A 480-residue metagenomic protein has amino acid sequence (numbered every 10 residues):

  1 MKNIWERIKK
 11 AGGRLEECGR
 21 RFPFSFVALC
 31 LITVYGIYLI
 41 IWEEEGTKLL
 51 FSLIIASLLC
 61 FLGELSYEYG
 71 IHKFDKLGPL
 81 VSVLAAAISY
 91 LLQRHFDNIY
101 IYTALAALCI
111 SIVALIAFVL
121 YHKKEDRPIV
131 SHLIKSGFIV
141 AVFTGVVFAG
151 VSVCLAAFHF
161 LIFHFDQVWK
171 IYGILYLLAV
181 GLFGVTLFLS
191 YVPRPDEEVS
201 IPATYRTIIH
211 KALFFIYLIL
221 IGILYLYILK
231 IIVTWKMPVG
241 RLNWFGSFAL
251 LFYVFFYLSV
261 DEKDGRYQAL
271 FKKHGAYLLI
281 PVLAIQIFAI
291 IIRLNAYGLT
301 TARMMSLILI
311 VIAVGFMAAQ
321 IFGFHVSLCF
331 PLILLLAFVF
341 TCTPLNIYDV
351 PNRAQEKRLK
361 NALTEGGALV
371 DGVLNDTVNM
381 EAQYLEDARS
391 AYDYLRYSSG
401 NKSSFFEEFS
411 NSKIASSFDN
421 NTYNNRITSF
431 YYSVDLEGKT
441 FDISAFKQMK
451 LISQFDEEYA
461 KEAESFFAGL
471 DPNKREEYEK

Functional and structural regions predicted by a protein language model:
M1-I71: N-terminal signal-anchor module of multipass membrane proteins
K2-R21, L65-D75, Y121-S136, H159-F165 (+5 more regions): Juxtamembrane membrane-water interface segments of multi-pass membrane proteins, especially cytoplasmic-side
R20-L39, A56-S57, G78-S89, C109-I112 (+2 more regions): Alpha-helical transmembrane segments
I37-L53, Y69-F74, L92-A107, F160-L175 (+2 more regions): Membrane-helix interface and helix-disruption motif detector
E68-P79, I88-L187, Y191-I209: Membrane-interface helix-loop-helix junctions at boundaries between adjacent transmembrane segments
H325-Y348: Internal/C-terminal transmembrane anchor helices
T341-T364: Hydrophobic alpha-helical transmembrane segments in integral membrane proteins
G367-K480: Extracytosolic and intramembrane catalytic regions of membrane-associated proteins in envelope/secretory systems
